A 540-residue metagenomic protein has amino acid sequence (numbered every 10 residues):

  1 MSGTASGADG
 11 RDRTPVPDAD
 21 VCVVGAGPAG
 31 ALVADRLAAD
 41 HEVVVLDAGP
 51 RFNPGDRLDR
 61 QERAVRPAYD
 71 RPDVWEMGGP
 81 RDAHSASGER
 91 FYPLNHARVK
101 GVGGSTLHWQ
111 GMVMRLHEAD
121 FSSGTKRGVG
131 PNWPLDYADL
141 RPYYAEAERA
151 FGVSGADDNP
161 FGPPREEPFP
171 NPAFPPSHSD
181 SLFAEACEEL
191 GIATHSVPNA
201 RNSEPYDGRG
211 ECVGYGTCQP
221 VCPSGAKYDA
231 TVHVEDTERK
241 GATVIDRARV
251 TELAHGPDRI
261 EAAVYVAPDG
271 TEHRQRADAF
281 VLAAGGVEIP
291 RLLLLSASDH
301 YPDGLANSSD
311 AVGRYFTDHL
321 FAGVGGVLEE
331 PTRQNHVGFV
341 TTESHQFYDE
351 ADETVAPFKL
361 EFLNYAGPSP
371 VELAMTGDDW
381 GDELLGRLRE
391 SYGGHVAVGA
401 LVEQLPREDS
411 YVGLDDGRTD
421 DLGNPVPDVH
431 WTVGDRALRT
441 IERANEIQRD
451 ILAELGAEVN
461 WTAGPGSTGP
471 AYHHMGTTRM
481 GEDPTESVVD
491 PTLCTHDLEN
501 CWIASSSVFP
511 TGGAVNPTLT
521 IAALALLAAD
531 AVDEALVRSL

Functional and structural regions predicted by a protein language model:
G3-T125, V129, P134-A138, P142-A145 (+5 more regions): N-terminal glycine-rich phosphate/pyrophosphate-binding loop and immediately adjacent elements
A31, G225, A230, V340 (+1 more regions): Aromatic-residue-lined binding/catalytic grooves and analogous aromatic/hydrophobic interfacial grooves in multimeric
E42-V43, G49-Q61, R239, L253 (+4 more regions): Glycine-rich loop(s) and the adjacent beta-strand/alpha-helix scaffold that form part
G55-D56, G155-E167, E458-P465, R538-L540: Short, glycine/acidic-rich hinge or "gate" loops at secondary-structure transitions that mediate conformational
Y69-R71, H84-A86, F91, G124-V250 (+1 more regions): Conserved redox-cofactor binding core of oxidoreductases
G78-P80, S196-A200, Y206-D207, E211-V221 (+6 more regions): A glycine-rich dinucleotide-binding beta-alpha-beta segment and adjacent secondary-structure elements that constitute
A83-R98, V102-S105, W109, W133-Y137 (+6 more regions): FAD cofactor-binding and catalytic pocket of flavoenzymes
T511-V532: A conserved FAD-binding loop/helix module that cradles the flavin
